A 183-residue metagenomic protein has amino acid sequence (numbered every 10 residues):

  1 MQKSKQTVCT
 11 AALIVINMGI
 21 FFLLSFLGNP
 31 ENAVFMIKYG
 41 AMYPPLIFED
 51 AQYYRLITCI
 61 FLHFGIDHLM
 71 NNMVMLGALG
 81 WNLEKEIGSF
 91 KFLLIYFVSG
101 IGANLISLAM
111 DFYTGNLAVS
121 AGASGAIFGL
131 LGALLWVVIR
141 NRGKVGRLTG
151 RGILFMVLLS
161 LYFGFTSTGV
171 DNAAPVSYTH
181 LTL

Functional and structural regions predicted by a protein language model:
K3-A11, G146-G150: Membrane-water interface of alpha-helical transmembrane segments
Q6-A123, F165-A174: N-terminal TM1-TM2 helical hairpin plus the immediately adjacent luminal interfacial "cap"
K85-E86, L134-R151: Alpha-helical transmembrane bundle and helix-membrane interface signal in multi-pass integral membrane proteins
Y96-S99, R151-L158: Central hydrophobic cores of alpha-helical transmembrane segments in multi-pass integral membrane proteins
G102-I106, A126-L135: Hydrophobic alpha-helical segments within and immediately flanking transmembrane helices of multi-pass membrane proteins
A118-A121, L148-F155: Glycine-rich, flexible loop segments associated with nucleotide phosphate handling
T179-L183: Conserved small/polar residues in nucleotide/adenosyl-binding loops
